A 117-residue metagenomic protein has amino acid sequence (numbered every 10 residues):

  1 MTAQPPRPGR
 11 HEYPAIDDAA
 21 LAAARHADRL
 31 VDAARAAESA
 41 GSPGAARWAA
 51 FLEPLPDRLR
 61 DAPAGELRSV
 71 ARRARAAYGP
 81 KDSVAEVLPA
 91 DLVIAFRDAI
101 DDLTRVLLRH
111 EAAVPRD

Functional and structural regions predicted by a protein language model:
T2-F51, I100-R116: Short terminal alpha-helical segments
P8-H11, D17, L59, E66 (+1 more regions): A generic alpha-helix propensity feature with a strong bias for hydrophobic helices
L30-V84: Amphipathic alpha-helical interaction modules
A74-D117: Amphipathic alpha-helical binding modules
